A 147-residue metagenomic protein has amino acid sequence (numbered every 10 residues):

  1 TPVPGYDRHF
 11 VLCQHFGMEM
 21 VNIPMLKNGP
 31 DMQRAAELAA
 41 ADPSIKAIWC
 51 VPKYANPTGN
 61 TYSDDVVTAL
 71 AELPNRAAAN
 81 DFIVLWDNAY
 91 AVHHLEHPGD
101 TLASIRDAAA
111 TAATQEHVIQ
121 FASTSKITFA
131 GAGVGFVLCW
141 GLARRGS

Functional and structural regions predicted by a protein language model:
T1-A79, A91-A113, S123: Conserved core of the PLP fold type I
V21, L85, Q120: Conserved Rossmann-like nucleotide-binding pocket used by diverse enzymes that bind dinucleotide cofactors
A47, I83, I119: Hydrophobic "anchor" residues on beta-strands that sit immediately upstream of conserved functional sites
N88: Walker B catalytic acidic pair
V92, A103-S147: Active-site PLP attachment segment
